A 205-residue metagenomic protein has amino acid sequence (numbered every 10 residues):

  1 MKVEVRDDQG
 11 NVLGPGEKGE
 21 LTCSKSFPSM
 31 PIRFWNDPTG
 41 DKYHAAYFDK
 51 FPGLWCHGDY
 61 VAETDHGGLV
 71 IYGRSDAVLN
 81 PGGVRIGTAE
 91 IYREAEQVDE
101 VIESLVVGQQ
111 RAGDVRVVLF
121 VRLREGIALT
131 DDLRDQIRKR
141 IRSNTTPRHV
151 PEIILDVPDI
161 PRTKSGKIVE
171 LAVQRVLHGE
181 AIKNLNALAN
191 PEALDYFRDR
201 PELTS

Functional and structural regions predicted by a protein language model:
M1, G19, G58, V115-V117 (+1 more regions): Change "...and in nucleic-acid phosphodiester-cleaving endonucleases..." to "...and in nucleic-acid processing enzymes
M1-K2, P52, H57-G58, I102 (+1 more regions): Short loop/turn microsegments at loop-to-beta-strand junctions
E4-V5, A62, P161: Hydrophobic beta-strand positions
N11-G16, T22-T88, Q97, G113 (+1 more regions): Conserved ATP-binding/catalytic segment of the ANL
G58-Y60, D65, V78, E94-R122 (+2 more regions): C-terminal boundary motif of the adenylate-forming
G68-E96, F120-L129, N144-I153: Adenylate-forming
L105-Q110, V118-L119, R138-S205: Conserved C-terminal "lid"/linker of ANL adenylate-forming enzymes
